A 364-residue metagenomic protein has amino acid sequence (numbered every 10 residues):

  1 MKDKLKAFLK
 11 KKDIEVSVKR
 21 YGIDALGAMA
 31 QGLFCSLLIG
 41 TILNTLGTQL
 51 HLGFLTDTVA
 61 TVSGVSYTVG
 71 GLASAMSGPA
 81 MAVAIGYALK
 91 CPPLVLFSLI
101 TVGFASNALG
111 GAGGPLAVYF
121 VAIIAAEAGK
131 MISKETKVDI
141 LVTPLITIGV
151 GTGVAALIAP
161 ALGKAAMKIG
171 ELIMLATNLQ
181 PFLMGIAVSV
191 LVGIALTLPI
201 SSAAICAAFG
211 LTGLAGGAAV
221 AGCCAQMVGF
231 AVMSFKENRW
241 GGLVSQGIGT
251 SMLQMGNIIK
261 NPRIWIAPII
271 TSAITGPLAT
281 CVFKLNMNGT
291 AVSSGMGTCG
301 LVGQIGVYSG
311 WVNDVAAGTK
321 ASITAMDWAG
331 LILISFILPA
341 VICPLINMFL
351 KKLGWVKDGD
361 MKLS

Functional and structural regions predicted by a protein language model:
K2-S364: Pore-lining transmembrane helices
